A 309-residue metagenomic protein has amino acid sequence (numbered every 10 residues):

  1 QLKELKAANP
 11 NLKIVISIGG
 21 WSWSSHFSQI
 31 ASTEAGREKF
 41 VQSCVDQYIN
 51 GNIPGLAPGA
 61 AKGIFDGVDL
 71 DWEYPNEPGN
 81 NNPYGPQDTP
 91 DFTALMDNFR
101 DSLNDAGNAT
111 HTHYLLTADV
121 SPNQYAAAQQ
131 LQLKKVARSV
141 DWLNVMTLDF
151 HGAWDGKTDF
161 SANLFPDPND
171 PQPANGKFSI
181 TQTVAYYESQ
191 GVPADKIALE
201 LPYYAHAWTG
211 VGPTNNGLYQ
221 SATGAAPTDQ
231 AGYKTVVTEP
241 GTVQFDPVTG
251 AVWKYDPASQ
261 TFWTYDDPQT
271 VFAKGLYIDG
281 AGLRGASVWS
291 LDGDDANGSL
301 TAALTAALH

Functional and structural regions predicted by a protein language model:
Q1-P54, Q87: Glycan-recognition patch characteristic of GH18 chitinases/ENGases and related GlcNAc/peptidoglycan-binding proteins
I14-W23, I64-E77: Mobile, glycine-rich extracellular loop/lid and propeptide segments that shape or gate substrate/ligand access
I16, L70, F99, L143 (+3 more regions): Conserved, mostly hydrophobic/aromatic
W21-S22, N52, Y203-H206, G293-D294: Acidic glycine-/aspartate-rich tracts in secreted/extracellular proteins
A31-K39, P86-A94, P171-T181, Y265-F272 (+1 more regions): Soluble non-cytosolic domains of exported or imported proteins
T33-V68, L95-L103, A128-W142: An active-site-proximal structural segment forming one wall of the substrate-binding cleft that immediately precedes
N76-A231: Substrate-binding surface in catalytic domains of secreted glycosidases
V237-H309: Extracellular low-complexity, Gly/Ser/Thr-rich intrinsically disordered linkers and protease-sensitive activation/hinge
